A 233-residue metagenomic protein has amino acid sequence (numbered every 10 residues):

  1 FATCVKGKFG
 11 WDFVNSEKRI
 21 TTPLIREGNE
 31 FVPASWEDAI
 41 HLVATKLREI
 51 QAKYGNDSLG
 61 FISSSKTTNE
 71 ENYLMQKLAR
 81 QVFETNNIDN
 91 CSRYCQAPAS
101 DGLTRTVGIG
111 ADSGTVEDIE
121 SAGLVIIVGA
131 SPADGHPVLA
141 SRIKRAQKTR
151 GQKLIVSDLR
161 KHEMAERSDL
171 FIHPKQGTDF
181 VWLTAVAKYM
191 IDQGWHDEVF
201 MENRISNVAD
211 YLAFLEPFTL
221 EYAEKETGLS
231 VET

Functional and structural regions predicted by a protein language model:
F1-T233: Catalytic alpha/large subunits of respiratory electron-transfer oxidoreductases, centered on bis-MGD molybdoenzymes
